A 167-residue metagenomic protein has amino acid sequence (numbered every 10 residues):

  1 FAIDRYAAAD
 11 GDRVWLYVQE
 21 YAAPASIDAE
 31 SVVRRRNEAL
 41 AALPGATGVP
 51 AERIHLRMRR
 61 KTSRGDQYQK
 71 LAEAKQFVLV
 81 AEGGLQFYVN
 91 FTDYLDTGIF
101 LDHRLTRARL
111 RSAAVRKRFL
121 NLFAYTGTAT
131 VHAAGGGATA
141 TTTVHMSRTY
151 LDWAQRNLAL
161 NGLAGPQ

Functional and structural regions predicted by a protein language model:
F1-Y17: Non-catalytic accessory regions of SAM-dependent methyltransferases
A2, V32-F100, A108, S112: Non-catalytic substrate-recognition/targeting regions of SAM-dependent transferases
A9-D10, A23-A25, L95: Short, surface-exposed beta-strand-loop junctions and turns on beta-sheet-rich folds
V14, L85, K117: Nucleotide donor/acceptor-binding cores
V14-E30: A short interface-forming secondary-structure element
H103-R107, L151: Short, well-ordered alpha-helical scaffold segments within catalytic/effector domains
S112-Q167: Conserved SAM/SAH cofactor-binding pocket of Class I
